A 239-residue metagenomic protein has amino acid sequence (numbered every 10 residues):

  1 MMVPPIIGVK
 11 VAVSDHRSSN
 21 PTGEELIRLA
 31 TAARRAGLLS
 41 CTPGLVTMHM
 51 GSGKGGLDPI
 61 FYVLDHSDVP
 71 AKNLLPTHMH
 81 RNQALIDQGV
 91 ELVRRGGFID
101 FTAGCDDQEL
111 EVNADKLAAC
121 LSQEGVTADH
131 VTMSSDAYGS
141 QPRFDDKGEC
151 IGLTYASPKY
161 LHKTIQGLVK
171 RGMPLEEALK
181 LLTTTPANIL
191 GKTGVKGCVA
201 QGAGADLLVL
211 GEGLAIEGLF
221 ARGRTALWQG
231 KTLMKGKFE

Functional and structural regions predicted by a protein language model:
M1: Surface-exposed loop and adjacent secondary-structure segments within mature catalytic domains
P4-S19: Metal-cofactor-binding active-site regions of metalloenzymes
R17-P21, E25, T31-P142, C150-I151: Active-site core of metal-dependent hydrolases
N20-G23, I27, K54, E111-D115 (+5 more regions): Electropositive phosphate-/nucleotide-binding environments in soluble metabolic enzymes
H78, F101-C105, S135-A137, L179-L182 (+3 more regions): Active-site proximal loops enriched in glycine and acidic residues that flank catalytic Cys/His/Asp and coordinate
Q123-L210: His/Asp/Glu-enriched, well-ordered alpha-helical/loop segment that forms or immediately abuts the divalent-metal
T193, C198-E239: C-terminal cap of metal-dependent C-N hydrolases
